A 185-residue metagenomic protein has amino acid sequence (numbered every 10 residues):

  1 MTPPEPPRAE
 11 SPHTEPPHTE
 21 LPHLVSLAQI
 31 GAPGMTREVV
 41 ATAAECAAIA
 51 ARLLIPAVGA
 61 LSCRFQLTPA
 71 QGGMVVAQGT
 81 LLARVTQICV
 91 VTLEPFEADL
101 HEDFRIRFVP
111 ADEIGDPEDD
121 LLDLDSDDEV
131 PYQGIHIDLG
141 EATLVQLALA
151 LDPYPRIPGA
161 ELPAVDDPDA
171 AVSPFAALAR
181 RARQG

Functional and structural regions predicted by a protein language model:
T2-G185: Acidic and generally charged, gly/proline-rich low-complexity regions
